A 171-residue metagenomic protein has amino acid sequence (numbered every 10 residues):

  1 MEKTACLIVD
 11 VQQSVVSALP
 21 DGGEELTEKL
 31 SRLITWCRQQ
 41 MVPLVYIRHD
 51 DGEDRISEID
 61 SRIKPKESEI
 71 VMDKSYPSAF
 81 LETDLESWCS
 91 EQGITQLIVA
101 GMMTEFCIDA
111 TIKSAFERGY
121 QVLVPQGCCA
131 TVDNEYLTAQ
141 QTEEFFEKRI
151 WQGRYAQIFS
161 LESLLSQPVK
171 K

Functional and structural regions predicted by a protein language model:
E2, P20-C37, M41-Y46, D50: A short alpha/beta connector and helix-capping loop motif
E2-A5, R32, Q40, G52-K171: Active-site-adjacent betaalpha module
A5-V11: N-terminal nucleotide-binding beta1-loop-alpha1 segment
V11, H49, G127: Active-site loop/turn elements of alpha/beta-hydrolase fold enzymes, especially the short glycine-/histidine-rich
Q13-A18: Short acidic, Gly/Ser-rich segments with clustered Asp/Glu that frequently serve as metal-coordination loops in enzyme
